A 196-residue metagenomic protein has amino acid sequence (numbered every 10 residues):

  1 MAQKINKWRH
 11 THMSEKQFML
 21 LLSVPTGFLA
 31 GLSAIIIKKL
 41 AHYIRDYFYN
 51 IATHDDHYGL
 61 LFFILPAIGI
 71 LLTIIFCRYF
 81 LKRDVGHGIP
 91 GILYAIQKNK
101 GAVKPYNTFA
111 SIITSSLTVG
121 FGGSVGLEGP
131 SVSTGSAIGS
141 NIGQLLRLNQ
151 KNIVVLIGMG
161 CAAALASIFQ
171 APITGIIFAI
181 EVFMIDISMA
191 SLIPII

Functional and structural regions predicted by a protein language model:
M1-I196: Alpha-helical transmembrane segments and immediately membrane-proximal extracytoplasmic
